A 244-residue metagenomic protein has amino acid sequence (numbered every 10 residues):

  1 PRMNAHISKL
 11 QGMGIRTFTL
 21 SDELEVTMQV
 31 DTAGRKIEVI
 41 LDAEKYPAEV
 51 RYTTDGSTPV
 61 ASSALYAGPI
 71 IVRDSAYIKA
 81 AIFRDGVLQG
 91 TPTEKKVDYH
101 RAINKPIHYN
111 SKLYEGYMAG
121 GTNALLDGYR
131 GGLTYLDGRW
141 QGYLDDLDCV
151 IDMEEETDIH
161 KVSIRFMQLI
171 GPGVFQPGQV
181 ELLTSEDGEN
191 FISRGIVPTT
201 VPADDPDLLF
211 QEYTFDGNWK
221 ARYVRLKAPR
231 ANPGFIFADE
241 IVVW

Functional and structural regions predicted by a protein language model:
P1-D148, M167: Short, compositionally stereotyped local motifs that mark structural "simplifiers"
T58-S63, E189-V197: Surface-exposed loop/edge segments in extracytoplasmic proteins
S62-A64, P206-L209: Aromatic sugar-binding surface patches on proteins that engage polysaccharides or sugar-phosphate polymers
M118-A119, D204-P206: Short, solvent-exposed polar/charged micro-motifs at secondary-structure junctions
G131-G195, D207-W244: Aromatic, loop-rich ligand-recognition surfaces of beta-strand-rich domains
P198-A203: Surface-exposed loop and turn segments in beta-propeller and other repeat-based domains that flank or scaffold
